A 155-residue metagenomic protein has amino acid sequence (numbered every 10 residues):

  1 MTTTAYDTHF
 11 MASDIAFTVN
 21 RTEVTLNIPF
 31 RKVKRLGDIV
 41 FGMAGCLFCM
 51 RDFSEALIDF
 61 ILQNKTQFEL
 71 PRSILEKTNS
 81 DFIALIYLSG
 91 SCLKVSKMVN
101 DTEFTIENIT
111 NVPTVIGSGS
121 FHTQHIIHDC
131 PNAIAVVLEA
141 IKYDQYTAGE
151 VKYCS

Functional and structural regions predicted by a protein language model:
M1-F82, S89, M98, F104-I134: Conserved short S/T/G-enriched processing/targeting/catalytic segments and their helical context
D7-T8, I86-S91, Y143, S155: Short, flexible beta-strand-to-coil junctions
F82-L85, V95, V151: Short polybasic amphipathic segments
V136-S155: C-terminal binding/interaction regions
